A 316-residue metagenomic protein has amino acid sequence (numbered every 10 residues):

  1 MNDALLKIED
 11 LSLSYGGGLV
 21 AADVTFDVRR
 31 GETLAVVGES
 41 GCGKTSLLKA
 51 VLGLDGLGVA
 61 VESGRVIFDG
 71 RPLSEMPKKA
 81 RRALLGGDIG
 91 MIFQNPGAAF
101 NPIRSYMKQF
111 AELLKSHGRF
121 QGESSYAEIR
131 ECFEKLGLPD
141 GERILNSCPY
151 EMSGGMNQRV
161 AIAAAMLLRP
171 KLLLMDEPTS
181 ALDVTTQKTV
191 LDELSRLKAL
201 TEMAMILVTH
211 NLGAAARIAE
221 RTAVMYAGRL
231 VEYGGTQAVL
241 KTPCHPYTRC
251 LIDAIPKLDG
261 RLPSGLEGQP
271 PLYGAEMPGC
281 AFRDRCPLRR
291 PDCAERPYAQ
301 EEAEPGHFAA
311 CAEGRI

Functional and structural regions predicted by a protein language model:
L6, A21-A22: Conserved structural motif at the start of ABC-family nucleotide-binding domains
A60-P72: Conserved ABC transporter NBD signature motif
L73-G90, S116, A238-P243, Y273-M277: ABC ATPase NBD coupling module
C148-M152, M156: Conserved ABC ATPase signature
L167-K171: A short, proline-enriched helix->beta-strand linker immediately N-terminal to the Walker B motif in ABC-type P-loop
P178, L182-R261: P-loop NTP-binding/switch modules centered on Walker-like glycine-rich loops
G235-I316: Charged, flexible cofactor/metal-binding loops and thiol motifs
